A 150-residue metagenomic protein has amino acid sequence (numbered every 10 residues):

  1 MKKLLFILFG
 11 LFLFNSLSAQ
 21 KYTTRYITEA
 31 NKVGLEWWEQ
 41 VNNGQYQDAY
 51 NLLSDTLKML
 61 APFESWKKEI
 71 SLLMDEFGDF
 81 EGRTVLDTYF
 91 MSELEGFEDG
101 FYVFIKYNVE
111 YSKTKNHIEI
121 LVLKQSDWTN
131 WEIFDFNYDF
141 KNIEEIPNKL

Functional and structural regions predicted by a protein language model:
L4-N15: Sec-dependent N-terminal signal peptides
L17-N43: Short, low-complexity N-terminal intrinsically disordered segments enriched in polar/charged residues
R25, N31-K32, Q47-G100: Short solvent-exposed beta->alpha transition segments
W37-W38, Y50, W66, W131: Tryptophan-centered motif/residue detector
T88-L150: Exposed beta-sheet edge and beta->alpha loop/turn motif
